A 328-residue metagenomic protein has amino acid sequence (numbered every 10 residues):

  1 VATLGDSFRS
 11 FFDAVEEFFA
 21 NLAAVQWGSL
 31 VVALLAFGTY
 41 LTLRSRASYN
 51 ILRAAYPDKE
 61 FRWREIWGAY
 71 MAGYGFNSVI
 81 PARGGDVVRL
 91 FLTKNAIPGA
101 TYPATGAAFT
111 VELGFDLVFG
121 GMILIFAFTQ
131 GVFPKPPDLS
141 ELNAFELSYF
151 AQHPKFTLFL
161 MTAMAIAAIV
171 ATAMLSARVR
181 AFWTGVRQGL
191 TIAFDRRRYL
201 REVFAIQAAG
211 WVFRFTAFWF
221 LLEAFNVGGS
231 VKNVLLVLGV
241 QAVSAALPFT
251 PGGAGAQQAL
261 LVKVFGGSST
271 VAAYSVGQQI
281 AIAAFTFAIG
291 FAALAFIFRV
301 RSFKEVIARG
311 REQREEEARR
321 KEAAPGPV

Functional and structural regions predicted by a protein language model:
V1-M71, Q130-A246, S268, A281-V328: Predominantly cytoplasmic-facing regulatory/coupling regions of multi-pass membrane proteins
L52-K59, F91-P103, A107: Transmembrane-helix boundary and interhelical linker motifs in polytopic inner-membrane proteins
W63-E65, D86, P98-V111, S268-Q278: Membrane-interface alpha-helices at helix entry/exit sites of multi-pass transporters
W67-N95: Hydrophobic, aromatic-rich membrane-embedded alpha-helical segments
A72-I80, T105-F128, S244, A273-I289: Membrane-embedded alpha-helical segments of transport systems, primarily multispan ion/solute transporters
G73-P81, G239-Q258: Transmembrane alpha-helix interface/packing and boundary motifs in multi-pass membrane proteins, characterized by
G84-A96, F249-F265: Re-entrant/interfacial helical elements at transmembrane boundaries that shape and gate the permeation pathway
F91-L92, G106-F109, M122, A205-A208 (+1 more regions): Hydrophobic alpha-helical membrane segments of integral membrane proteins
